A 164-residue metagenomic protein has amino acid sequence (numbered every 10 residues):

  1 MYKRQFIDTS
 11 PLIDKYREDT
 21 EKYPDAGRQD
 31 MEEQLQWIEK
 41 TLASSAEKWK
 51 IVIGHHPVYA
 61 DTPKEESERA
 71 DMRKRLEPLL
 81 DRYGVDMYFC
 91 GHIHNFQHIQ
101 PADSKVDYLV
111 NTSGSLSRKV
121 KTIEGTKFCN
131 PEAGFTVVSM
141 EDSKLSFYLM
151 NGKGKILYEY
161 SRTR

Functional and structural regions predicted by a protein language model:
M1-Q5: Conserved small/polar residues in nucleotide/adenosyl-binding loops
F6-D19: Serine-dependent acyl-ester chemistry module
T9, H92-H94, M150: Acidic carboxylate-rich catalytic motifs and surrounding loops in phosphoryl-/glycosyl-chemistry enzymes
T9-S10, P57, S113-G114: Active-site beta-loop-alpha junctions enriched in small/polar residues
I13-Y16, A60-D61, L116-V120: Short, solvent-exposed loop/turn elements at domain surfaces
R17-L109, T136-V137, I156-S161: His/acidic metal-ligating clusters that form di-metal
Q97, P101-R164: Binuclear metal-dependent phosphoesterase catalytic core
